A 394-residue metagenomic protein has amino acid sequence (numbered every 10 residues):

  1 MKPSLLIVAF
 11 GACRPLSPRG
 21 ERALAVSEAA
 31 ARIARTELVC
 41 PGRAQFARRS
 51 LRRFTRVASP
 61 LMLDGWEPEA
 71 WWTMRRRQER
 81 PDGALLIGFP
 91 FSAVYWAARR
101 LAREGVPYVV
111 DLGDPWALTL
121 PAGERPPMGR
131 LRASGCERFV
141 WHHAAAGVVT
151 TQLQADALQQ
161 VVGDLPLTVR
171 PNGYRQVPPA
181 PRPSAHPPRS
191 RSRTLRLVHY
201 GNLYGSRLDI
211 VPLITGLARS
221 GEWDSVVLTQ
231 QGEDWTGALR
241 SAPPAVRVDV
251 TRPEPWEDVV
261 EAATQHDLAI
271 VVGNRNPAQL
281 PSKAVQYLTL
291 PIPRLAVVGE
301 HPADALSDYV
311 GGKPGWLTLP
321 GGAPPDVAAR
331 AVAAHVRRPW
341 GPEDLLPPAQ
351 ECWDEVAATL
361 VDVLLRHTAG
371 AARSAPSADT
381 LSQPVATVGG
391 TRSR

Functional and structural regions predicted by a protein language model:
M1-L51, T215-D224, G389-R394: N-terminal subdomain of nucleotide-sugar transferases
L6-V8, P188-R207: Conserved donor-binding/catalytic core segment of Leloir-type glycosyltransferases
L16, A70, A84-G105, V110-L112 (+2 more regions): An aromatic- and histidine-rich active-site surface loop
W72-R75, S92-Y95, R99, R103 (+1 more regions): Membrane-proximal helix-turn-helix segments that form the acceptor-binding/catalytic region of lipid-linked
P107, A117-F139, Q176: Nucleotide-sugar donor phosphate/pyrophosphate-binding loop at the beta->alpha transition of glycosyltransferases
L153, R170-G173: Carbohydrate-associated surface elements
T236-V260, K313: Nucleotide-activated donor-binding/catalytic signature segment of Leloir-type glycosyltransferases, i.e., the conserved
P320-T368: A charged, aromatic-enriched C-terminal amphipathic alpha-helix characteristic of glycosyltransferases across folds
